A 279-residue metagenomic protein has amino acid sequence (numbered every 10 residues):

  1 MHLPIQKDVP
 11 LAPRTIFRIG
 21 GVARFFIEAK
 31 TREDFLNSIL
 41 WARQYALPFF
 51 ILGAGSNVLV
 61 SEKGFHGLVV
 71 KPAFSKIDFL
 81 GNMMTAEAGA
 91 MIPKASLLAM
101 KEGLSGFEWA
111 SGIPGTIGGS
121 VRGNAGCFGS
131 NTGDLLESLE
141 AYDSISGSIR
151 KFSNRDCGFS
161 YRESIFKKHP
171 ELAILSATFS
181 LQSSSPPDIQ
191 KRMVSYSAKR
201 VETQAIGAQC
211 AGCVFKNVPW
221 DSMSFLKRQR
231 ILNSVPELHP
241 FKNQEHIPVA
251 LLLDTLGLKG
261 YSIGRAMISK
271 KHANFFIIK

Functional and structural regions predicted by a protein language model:
M1-F128: Anion-binding (especially nucleotide phosphate/pyrophosphate-binding) glycine-rich loop and adjoining beta-alpha core
Q6-K7, T15, V58, I149-K279: Phosphate/pyrophosphate- and phosphate-bearing ligand-binding catalytic cores of soluble enzymes
F26, T85, S138-E140, I174-T178: Beta-strand secondary-structure signal
E62, L80-G81, D143-S148, S183 (+1 more regions): Short acidic-glycine loop/turn motifs at beta-strand connectors
I77-F79, A141, F215: A structural signal for short hydrophobic beta-strand segments in well-ordered beta-sheet cores
I92, S96, A110, P114 (+4 more regions): Hydrophobic, well-ordered secondary-structure segments
R122-G126, D134-S144, S148-I165: Active-site glycine-rich loop that binds ribose-phosphate moieties when present
